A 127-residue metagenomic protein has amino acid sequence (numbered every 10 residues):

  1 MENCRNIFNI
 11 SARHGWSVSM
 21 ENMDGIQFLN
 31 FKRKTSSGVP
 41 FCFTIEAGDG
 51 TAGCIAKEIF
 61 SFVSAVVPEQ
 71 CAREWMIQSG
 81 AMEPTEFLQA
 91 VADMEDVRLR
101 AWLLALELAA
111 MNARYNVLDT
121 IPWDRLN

Functional and structural regions predicted by a protein language model:
M1-T35, D96, L104, M111-R125: Negatively charged, low-complexity tracts enriched in Asp/Glu with abundant Ser/Thr
N6, I10, E58, C71-W75 (+2 more regions): Charge-rich, solvent-exposed alpha-helical interaction surfaces
M23, L29-K32, G48, F60 (+5 more regions): Intrinsically disordered, low-complexity regions of eukaryotic proteins
S36-A90: Intrinsically disordered, low-complexity regulatory segments enriched in Ser/Thr/Pro and charged residues
F43, G80, L99, D124-N127: Residue-level signal for functionally critical sites in structured catalytic/ligand-binding pockets
